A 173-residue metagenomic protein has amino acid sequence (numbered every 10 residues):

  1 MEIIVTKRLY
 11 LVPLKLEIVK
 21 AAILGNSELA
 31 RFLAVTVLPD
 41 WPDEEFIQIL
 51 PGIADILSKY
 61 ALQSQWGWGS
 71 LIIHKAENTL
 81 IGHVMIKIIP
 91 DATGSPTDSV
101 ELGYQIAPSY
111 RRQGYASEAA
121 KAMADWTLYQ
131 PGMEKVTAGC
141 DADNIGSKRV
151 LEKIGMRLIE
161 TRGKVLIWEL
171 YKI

Functional and structural regions predicted by a protein language model:
M1-E101, Q105-P108, A122-W126, Q130 (+2 more regions): GNAT-family acyltransferases
G114-S117: Glycine-rich acyl-CoA binding loop
Q130-G139: Conserved GNAT acetyl-CoA-binding A-motif
A138-K148: Conserved beta-strand-loop-alpha-helix junction that forms the acyl-donor binding cleft
L151: Conserved active-site tyrosine of GNAT-family acetyltransferases
I154: Surface-exposed, gly/pro-biased binding rims or lids
